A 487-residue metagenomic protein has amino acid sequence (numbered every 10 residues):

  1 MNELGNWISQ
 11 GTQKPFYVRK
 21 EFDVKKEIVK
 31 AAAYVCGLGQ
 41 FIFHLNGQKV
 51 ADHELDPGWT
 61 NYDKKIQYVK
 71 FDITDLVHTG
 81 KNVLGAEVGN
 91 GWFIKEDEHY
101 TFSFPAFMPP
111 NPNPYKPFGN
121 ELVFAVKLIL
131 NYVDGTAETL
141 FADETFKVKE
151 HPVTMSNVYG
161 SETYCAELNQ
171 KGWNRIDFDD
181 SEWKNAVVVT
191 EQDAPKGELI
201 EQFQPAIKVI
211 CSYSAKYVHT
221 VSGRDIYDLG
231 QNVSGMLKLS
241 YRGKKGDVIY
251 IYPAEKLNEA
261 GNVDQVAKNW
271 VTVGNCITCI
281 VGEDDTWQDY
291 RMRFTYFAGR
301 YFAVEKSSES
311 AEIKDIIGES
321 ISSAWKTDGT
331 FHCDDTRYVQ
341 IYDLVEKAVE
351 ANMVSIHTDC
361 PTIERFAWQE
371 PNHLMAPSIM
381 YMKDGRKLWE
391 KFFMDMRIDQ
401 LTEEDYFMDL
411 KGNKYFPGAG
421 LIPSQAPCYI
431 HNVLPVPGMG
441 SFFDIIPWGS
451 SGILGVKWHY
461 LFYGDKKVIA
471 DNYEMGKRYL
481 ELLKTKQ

Functional and structural regions predicted by a protein language model:
M1-I363, E370-P371, G385-E390, M396 (+3 more regions): Extracellular/oxidizing-compartment recognition motifs
A86, R365, Q369-N372, I445-I453: Short alpha-helical patches at coil-to-helix transitions and adjacent helical residues in well-structured domains
V188, E350, L401, L461-G464 (+1 more regions): Sec-exported extracytoplasmic/periplasmic mature domains
D264, K484-Q487: Charge-dense polyanion-binding interfaces
S307, L374-G385, S451-V468: Well-ordered alpha-helical scaffold segments within catalytic/enzyme domains
V339-Y342, E346, R386-R397, I453-Y460 (+1 more regions): Hydrophobic core segments within long, regular secondary-structure runs in both alpha- and beta-rich folds
K383, R397, T402: Thiamine diphosphate
D409-N413, V436-G464: Charged, long alpha-helical assembly modules
